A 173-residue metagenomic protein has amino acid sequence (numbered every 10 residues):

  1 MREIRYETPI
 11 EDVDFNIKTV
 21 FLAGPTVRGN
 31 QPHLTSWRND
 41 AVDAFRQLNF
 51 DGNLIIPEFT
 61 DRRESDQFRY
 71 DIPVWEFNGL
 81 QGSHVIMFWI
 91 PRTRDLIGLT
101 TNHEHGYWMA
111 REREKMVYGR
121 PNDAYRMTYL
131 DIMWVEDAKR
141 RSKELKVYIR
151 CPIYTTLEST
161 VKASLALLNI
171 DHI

Functional and structural regions predicted by a protein language model:
M1-I173: Conserved catalytic or regulatory cores that recognize and/or transform ribose-phosphate-containing ligands
